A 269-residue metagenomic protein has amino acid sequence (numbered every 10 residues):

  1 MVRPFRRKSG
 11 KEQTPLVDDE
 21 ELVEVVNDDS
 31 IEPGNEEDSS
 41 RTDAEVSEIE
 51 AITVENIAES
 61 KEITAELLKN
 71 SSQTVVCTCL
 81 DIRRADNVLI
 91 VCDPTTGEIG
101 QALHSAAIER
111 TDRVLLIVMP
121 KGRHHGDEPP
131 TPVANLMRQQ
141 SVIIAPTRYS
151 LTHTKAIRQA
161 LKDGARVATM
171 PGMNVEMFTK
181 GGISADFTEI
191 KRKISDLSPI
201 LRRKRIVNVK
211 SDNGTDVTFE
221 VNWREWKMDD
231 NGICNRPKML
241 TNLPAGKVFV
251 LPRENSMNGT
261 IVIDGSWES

Functional and structural regions predicted by a protein language model:
V2-K8, D18-E268: Active-site bordering "gate/hinge" segments that shape substrate access to catalytic or cofactor-binding pockets
Q13-T14: Proline-rich intrinsically disordered regions
